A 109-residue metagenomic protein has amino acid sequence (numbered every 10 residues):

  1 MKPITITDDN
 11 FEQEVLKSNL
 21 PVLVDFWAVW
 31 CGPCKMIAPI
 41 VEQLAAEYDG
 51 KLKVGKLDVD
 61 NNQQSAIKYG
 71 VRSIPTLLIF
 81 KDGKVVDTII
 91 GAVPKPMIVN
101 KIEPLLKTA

Functional and structural regions predicted by a protein language model:
K2, T7, W27, K53-G55: Conserved Rossmann-like nucleotide-binding pocket used by diverse enzymes that bind dinucleotide cofactors
P3-V22, Q63: A short beta-strand-turn-helix
N19-L20, F26-W30, S73: Short pre-active-site segment immediately N-terminal to redox-active cysteine/selenocysteine motifs in thiol-based
N19-P21, A38-L57: Conserved helix-turn-beta segment immediately C-terminal to the redox Cys motif in thioredoxin-like folds
F26-I40: Conserved redox-active cysteine motifs that mediate thiol-disulfide chemistry, especially di-cysteine Cys-X(1-2)-Cys
V59-A66: Structural microenvironment flanking redox-active thiols in thiol-disulfide oxidoreductases
I79-A109: Non-catalytic, surface beta->alpha helical segment in thiol-disulfide oxidoreductase systems
